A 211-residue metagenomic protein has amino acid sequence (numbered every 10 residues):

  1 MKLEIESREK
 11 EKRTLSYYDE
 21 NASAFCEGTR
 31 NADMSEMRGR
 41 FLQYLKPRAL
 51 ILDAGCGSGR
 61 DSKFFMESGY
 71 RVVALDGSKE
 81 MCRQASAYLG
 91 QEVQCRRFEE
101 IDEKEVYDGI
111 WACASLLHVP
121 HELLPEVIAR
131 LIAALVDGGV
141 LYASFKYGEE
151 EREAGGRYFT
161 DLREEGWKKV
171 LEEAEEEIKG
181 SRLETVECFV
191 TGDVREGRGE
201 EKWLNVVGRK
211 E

Functional and structural regions predicted by a protein language model:
M1-E105, V119-E126, R130, V140-E211: Class I (Rossmann-like) S-adenosyl-L-methionine-dependent methyltransferase catalytic domain, capturing the SAM-binding
D108: Conserved acidic residues
W111-A112: A conserved beta-strand element that flanks and buttresses the S-adenosyl-L-methionine
S115: Hydrophobic adenine-recognition pocket in adenosine-nucleotide-binding enzymes
